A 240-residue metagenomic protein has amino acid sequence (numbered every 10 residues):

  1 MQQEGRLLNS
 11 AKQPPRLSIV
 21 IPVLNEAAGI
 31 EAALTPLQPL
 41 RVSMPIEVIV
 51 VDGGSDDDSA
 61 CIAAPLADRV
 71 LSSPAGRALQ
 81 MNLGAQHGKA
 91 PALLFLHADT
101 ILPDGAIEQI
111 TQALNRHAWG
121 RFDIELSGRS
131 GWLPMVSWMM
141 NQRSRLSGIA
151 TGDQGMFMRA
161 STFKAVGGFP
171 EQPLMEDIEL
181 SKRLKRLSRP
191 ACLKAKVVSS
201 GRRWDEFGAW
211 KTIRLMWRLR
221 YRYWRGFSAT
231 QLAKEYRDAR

Functional and structural regions predicted by a protein language model:
M1-P36: N-proximal low-complexity "stem/linker" segments adjacent to membrane-targeting elements
A28-A32, D56-L66, G105: Acidic helix N-cap motif at the loop->helix transition within catalytic regions of sugar-transfer enzymes
T35-P45: Short, acidic, metal-binding catalytic loop of nucleotide-sugar glycosyltransferases
P36, D52-A60, T100: A conserved acidic beta->alpha catalytic loop
P45-I46, A60-H87: Conserved donor nucleotide-binding strand/loop of the catalytic core
D58, A98-Q112, K182: Acidic donor-binding/catalytic loop of UDP-sugar-dependent glycosyltransferases, especially processive GT2
L93: Short aromatic/hydrophobic "clamp" motif used to bind/position activated sugar donors
D104-W132: Conserved donor NDP-sugar-binding/catalytic core segment of glycosyltransferases
